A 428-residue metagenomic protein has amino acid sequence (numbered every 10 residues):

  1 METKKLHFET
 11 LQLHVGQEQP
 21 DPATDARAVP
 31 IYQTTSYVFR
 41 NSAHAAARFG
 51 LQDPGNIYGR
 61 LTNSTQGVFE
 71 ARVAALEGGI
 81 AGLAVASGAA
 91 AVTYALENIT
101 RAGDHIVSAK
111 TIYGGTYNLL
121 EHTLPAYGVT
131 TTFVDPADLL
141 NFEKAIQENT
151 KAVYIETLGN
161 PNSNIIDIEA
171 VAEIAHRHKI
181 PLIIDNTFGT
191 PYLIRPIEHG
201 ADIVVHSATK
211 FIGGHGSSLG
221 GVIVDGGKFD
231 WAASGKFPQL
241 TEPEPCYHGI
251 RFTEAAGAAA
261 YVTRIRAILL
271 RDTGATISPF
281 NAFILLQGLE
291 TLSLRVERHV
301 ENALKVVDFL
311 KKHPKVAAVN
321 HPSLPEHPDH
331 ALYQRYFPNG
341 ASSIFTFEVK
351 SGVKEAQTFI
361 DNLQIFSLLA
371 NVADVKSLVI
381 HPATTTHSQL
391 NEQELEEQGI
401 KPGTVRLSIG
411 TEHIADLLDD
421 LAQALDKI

Functional and structural regions predicted by a protein language model:
E2-N63, A71-R72: N-terminal "arm"/small-domain region of PLP-dependent enzymes with the aminotransferase-like
E2-T3, G16, P20, L83-K312: Conserved PLP-enzyme active-site core in the AAT-like
N41-A90, G115-T123: Conserved N-terminal alpha-helix of the aminotransferase class I/II PLP-enzyme fold
I80, E121, T130, E148 (+3 more regions): PLP-dependent enzyme catalytic core of the Aspartate aminotransferase-like
L158, T187-G189, L324, K350 (+1 more regions): Active-site beta-loop-alpha junctions enriched in small/polar residues
V224, T346-E348, S408-G410: Short hydrophobic/aromatic beta-strand micro-patches that form the beta-sheet surface supporting nucleotide- or nucleic
T273-T276, F280-A282, Q287, T291 (+4 more regions): Conserved small-domain helix->loop->beta segment predominantly found in fold-type I
